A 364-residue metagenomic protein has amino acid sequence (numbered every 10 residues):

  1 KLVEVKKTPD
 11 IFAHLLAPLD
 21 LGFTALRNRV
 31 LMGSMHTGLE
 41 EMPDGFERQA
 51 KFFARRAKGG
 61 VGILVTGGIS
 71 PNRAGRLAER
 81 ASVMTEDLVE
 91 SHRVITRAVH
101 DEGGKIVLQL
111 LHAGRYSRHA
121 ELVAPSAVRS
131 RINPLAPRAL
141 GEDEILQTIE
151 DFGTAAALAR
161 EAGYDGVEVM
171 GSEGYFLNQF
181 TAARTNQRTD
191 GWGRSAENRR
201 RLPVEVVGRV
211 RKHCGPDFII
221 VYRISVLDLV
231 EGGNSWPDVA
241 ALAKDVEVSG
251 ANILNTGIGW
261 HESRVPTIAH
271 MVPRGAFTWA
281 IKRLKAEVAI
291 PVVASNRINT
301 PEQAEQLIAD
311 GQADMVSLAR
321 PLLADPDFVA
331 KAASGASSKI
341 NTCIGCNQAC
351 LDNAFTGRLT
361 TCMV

Functional and structural regions predicted by a protein language model:
K1-V364: Flavin-dependent oxidoreductase catalytic cores
